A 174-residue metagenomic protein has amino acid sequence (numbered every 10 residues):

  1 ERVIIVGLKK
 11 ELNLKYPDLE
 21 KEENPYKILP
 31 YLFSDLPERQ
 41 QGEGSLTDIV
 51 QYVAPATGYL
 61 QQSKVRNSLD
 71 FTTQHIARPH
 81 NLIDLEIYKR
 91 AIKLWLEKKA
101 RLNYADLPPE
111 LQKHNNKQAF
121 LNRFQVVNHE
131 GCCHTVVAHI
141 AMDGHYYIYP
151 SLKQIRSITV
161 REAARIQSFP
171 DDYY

Functional and structural regions predicted by a protein language model:
E1-V50: Flexible, glycine-/basic-rich loop-and-beta segments that form/coincide with the SAM-dependent methyltransferase
Y52-Y174: C-terminal target-recognition/interaction regions appended to catalytic cores
